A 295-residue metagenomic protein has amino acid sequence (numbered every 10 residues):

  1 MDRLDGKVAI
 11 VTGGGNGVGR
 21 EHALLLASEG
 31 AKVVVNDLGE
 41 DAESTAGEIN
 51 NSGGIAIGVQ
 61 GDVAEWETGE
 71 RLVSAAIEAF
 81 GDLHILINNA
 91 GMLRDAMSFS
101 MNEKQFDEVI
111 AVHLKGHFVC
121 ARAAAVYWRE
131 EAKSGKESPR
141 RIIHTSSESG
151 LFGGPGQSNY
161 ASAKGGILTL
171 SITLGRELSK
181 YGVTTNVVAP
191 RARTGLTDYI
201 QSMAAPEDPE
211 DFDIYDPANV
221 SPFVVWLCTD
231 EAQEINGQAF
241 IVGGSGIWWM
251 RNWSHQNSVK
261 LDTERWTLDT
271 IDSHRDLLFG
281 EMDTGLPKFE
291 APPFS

Functional and structural regions predicted by a protein language model:
D2-V34: Canonical Rossmann dinucleotide-binding motif of NAD(H)/NADP(H)-dependent dehydrogenases/reductases, specifically
D5, S52-I55, A75-N88, R94 (+3 more regions): A glycine-rich helix->loop->beta "capping" turn within Rossmann-like NAD(P)(H)-dependent oxidoreductase domains
Q60-R71, E103: The beta1-alpha1 cofactor-binding region of Rossmann-like NAD(H)/NADP(H)-dependent oxidoreductases
M97-S98, N102-I110: Substrate-binding pocket helix/loop in short-chain dehydrogenase/reductase
A121, A163, S171: Active-site helix of classical SDR
S147: Residue(s) in the substrate-gating loop at a strand-loop-helix junction that position the organic substrate next
V187, E207-S295: C-terminal helical subdomain
